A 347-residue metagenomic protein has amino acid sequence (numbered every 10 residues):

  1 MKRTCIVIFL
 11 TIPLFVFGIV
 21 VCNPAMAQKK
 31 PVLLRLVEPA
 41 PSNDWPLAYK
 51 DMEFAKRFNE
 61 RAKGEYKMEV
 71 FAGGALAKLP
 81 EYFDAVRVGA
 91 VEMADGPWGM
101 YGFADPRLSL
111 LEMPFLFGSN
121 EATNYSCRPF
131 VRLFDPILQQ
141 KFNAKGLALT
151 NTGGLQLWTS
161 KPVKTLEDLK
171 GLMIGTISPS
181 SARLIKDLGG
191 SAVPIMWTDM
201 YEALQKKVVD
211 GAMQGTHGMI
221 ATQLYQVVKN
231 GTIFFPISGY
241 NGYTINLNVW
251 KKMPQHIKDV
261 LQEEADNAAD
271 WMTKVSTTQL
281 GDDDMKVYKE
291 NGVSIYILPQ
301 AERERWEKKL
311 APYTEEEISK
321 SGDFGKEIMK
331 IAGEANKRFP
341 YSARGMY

Functional and structural regions predicted by a protein language model:
M1-T4: Positively charged n-region of N-terminal signal peptides that target proteins for export
I6-V7, L111: General helical structural elements
I8-V20: Bacterial N-terminal signal peptides
C22-P24: N-terminal signal peptide c-region/cleavage motif recognized by signal peptidases
M26-A122, R132, P136-Y347: N-terminal secretory/targeting leader peptides
